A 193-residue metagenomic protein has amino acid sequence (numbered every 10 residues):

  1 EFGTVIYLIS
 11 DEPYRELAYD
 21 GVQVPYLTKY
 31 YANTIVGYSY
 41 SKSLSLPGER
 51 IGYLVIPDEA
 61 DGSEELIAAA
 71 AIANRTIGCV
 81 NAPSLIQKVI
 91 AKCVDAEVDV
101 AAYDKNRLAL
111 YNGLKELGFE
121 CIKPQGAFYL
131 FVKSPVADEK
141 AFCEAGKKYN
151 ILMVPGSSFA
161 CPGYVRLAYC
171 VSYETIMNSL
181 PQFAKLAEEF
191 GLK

Functional and structural regions predicted by a protein language model:
E1-K193: PLP-dependent class I/II
